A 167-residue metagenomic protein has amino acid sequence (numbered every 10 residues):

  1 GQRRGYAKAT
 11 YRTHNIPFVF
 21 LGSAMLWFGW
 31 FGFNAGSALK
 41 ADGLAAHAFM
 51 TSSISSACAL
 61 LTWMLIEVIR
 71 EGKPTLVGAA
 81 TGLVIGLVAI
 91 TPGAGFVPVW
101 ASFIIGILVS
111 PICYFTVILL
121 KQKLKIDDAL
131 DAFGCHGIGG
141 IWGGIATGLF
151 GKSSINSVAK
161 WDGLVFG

Functional and structural regions predicted by a protein language model:
G1-G167: Glycine- and aromatic-enriched membrane alpha-helices
